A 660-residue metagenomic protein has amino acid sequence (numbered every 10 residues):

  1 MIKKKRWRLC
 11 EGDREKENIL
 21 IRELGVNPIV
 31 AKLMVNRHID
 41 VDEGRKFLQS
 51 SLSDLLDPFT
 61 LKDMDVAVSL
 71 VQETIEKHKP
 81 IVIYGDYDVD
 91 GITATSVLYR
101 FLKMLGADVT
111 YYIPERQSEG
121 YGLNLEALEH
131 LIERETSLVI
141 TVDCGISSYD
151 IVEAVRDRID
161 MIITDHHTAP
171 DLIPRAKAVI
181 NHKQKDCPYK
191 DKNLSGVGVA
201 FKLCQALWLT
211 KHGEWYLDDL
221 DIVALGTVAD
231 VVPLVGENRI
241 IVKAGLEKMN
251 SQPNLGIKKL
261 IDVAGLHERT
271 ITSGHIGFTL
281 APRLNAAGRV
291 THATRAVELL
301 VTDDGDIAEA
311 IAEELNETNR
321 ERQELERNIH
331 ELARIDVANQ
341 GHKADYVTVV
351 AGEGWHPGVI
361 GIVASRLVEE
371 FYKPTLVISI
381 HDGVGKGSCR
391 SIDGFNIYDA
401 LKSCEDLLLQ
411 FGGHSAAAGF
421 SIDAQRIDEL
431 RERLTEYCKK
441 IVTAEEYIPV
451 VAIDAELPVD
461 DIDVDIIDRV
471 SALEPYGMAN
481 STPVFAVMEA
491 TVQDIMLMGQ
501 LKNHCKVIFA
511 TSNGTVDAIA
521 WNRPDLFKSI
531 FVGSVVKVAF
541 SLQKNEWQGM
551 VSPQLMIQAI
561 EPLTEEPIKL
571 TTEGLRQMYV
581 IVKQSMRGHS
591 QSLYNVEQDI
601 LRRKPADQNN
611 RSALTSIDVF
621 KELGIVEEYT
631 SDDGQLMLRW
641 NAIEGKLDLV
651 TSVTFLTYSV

Functional and structural regions predicted by a protein language model:
I2, C10-S137, R156-R158, W208-E429 (+2 more regions): Hydrophobic helix-and-loop "lid/oligomerization" segment in the mid-to-C-terminal part of catalytic domains
E73, T168-N181, N339, F509-G514: Acidic-glycine-rich active-site phosphate/pyrophosphate-binding loop
Y87-G91, C144, H166-H167, H182 (+3 more regions): Generic detector of well-ordered alpha-helical packing
V97, P174-V228: Short alpha-helices
L98, K103, R239-R334, E369 (+2 more regions): Acidic, two-metal ion nucleic-acid-processing modules in DNA metabolism proteins
L128, V152-E153, I617: Short amphipathic alpha-helical segments and helix-helix/interface helices
V142-L194: Histidine/acidic-residue-rich, glycine-tolerant segments that coordinate divalent metal ions
H166-H167, H182, H356, H414 (+1 more regions): Histidine-centered active-site/metal-ligand motif
